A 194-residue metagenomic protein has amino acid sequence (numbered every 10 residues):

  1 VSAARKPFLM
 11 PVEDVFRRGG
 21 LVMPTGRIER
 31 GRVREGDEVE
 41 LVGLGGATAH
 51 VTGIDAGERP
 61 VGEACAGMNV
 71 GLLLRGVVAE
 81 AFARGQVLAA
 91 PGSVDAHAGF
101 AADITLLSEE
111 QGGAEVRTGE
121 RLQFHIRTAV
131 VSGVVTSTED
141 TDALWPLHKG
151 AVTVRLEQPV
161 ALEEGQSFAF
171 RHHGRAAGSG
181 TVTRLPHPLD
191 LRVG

Functional and structural regions predicted by a protein language model:
V1-E110: Conserved catalytic-core segments of large NTP-driven translation/proteostasis enzymes
G76-G194: C-terminal effector modules of nucleic-acid-centric enzymes and ribosome-associated factors
